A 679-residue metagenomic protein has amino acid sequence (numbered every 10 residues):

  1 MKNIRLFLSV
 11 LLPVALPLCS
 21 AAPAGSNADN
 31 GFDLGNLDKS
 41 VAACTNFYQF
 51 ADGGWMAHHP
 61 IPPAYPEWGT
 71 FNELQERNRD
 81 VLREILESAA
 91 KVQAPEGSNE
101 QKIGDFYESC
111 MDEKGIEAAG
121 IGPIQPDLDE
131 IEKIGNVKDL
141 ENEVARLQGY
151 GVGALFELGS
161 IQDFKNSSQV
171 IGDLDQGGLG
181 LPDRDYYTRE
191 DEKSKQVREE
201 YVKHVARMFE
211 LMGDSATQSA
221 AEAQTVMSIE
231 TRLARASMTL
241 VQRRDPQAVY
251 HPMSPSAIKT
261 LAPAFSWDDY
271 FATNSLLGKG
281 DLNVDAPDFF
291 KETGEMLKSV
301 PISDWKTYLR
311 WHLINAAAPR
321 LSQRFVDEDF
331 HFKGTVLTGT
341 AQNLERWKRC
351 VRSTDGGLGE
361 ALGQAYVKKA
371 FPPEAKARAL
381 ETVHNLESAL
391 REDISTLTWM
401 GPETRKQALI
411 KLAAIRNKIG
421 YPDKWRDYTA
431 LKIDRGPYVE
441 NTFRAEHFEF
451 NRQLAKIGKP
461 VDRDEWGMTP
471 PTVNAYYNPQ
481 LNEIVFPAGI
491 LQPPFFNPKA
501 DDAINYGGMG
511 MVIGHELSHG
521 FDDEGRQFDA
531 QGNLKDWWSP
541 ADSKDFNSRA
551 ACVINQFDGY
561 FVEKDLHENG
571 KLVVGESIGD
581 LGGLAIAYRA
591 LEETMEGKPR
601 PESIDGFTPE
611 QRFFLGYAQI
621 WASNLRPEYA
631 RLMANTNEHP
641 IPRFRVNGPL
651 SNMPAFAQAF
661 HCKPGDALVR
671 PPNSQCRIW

Functional and structural regions predicted by a protein language model:
M1-V10: Bacterial N-terminal signal peptides that target proteins for export
S9-P17: Bacterial N-terminal signal peptides
L18-A28: Bacterial Sec-dependent signal peptides at the C-terminal "C-region" and cleavage site
G25, Q75, V226, A257-A264 (+5 more regions): Intrinsically disordered, low-complexity linker/terminal regions across diverse proteins
L34, H58-P62, L158-I161, D183-D185 (+4 more regions): Short, solvent-exposed loop/turn and secondary-structure capping segments
N36-A57, Y187, D191-L211, V574 (+1 more regions): Hydrophobic/aromatic-rich, well-ordered segments within soluble, folded domains that form packed cores
V41-N46, F50-A118: Active-site-surrounding "flap" and adjacent substrate/cofactor-binding loops of secreted or lumenal enzymes, prototyped
A89-N385: Noncatalytic, helix-rich "gating/capping" subdomain that lines the substrate-entry/channel surface of large enzyme
